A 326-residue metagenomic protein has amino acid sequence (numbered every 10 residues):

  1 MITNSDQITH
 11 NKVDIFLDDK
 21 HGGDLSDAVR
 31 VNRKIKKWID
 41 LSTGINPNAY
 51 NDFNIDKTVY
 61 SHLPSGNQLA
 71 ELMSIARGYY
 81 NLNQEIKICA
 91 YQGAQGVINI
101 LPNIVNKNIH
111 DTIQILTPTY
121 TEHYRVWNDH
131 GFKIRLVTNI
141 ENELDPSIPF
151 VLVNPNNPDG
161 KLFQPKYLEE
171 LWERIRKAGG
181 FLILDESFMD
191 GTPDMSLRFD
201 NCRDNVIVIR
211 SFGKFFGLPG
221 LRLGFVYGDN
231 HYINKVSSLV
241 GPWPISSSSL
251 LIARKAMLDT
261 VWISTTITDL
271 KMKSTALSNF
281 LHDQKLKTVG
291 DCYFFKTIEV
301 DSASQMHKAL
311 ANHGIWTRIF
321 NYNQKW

Functional and structural regions predicted by a protein language model:
M1-Q68, I75-G78: N-terminal "arm"/small-domain region of PLP-dependent enzymes with the aminotransferase-like
D40, A90, I209, K287-D291 (+1 more regions): Short beta-strand
Y60-R176, I183, F188-I207: Conserved core of the PLP fold type I
N205-V289: PLP-dependent aminotransferase class I/II
G220, C292, N323-W326: Short acidic/glycine-enriched loop/turn segments that link adjacent beta-strands
L281-H313: Conserved PLP-binding catalytic core of the aspartate aminotransferase-like
